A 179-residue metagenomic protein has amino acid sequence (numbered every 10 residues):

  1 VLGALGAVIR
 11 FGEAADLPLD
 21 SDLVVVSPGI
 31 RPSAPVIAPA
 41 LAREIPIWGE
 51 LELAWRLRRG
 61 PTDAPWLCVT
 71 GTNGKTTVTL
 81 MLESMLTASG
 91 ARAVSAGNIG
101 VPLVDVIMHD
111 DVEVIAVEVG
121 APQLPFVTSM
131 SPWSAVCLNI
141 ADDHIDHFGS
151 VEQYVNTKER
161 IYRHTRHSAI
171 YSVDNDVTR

Functional and structural regions predicted by a protein language model:
V1: NAD(P)-binding Rossmann-fold cofactor-contacting core
V8-L19: Short acidic low-complexity segments
S21, P28-V173, V177-R179: Phosphate-binding loop of NTP-binding sites
